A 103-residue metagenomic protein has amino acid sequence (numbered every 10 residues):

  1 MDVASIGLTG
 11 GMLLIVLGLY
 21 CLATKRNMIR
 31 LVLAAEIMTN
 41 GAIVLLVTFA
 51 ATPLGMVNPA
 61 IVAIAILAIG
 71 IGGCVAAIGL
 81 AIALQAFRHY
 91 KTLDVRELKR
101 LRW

Functional and structural regions predicted by a protein language model:
M1-W103: Alpha-helical transmembrane segments of multi-pass membrane proteins predominantly involved in bioenergetics
